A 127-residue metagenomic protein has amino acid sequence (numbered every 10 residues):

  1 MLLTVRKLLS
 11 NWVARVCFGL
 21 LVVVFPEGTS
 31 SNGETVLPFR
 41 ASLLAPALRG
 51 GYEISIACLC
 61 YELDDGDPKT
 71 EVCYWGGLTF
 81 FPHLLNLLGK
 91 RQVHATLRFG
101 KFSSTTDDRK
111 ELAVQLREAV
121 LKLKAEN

Functional and structural regions predicted by a protein language model:
M1, S31-N32: A generic structural signal for short
M1-F18: Membrane-interfacial amphipathic helices and adjacent loop/beta segments that form the lipid-substrate binding surface
R15-V16, P46, L87, L123: Hydrophobic helix-cap positions at the C-terminus of alpha-helices in RecA-like/P-loop ATPase nucleotide-binding cores
G19-F25, E53, T96: Residue-level preference for the first positions of well-ordered beta-strands
G28: Active-site metal-binding loops of divalent metal-dependent hydrolases
N32-Q115: A cross-family acyltransferase "interaction/gating" segment
A119-E126: C-terminal alpha-helix
